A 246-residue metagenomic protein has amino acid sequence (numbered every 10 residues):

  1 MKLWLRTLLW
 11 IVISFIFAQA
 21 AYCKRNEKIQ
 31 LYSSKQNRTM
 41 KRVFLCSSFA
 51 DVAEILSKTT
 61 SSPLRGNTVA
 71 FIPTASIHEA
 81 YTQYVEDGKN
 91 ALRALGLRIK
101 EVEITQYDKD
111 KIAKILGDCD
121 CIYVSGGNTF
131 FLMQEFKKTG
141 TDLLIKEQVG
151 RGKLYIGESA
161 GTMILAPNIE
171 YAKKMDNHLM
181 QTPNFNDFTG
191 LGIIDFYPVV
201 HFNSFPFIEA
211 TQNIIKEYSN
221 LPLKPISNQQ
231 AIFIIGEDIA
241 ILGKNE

Functional and structural regions predicted by a protein language model:
M1-K28, Y32-S33: Bacterial Sec-dependent N-terminal signal peptides
S34-C121, S125: N-terminal beta1-alpha1 cap of cysteine-dependent amidohydrolase-like domains
S47-F49, Q230-A231, I235-E246: Patatin-like phospholipase A catalytic core
V69, I122, S159, P198 (+1 more regions): A residue-level signal for conserved active-site and pocket-lining positions in enzyme catalytic cores
I77, G127-F130, G161, N203: Short glycine-rich anion-binding loops that position phosphate/pyrophosphate groups of nucleotides and phosphorylated
T82, Q134-E135, T141-S204: Class I SAM-dependent methyltransferase SAM-binding "motif I" and its flanking Rossmann-like core
F130, T162-L165, A231-F233: Short, active-site-adjacent cap segments at secondary-structure transitions
T189-I194, P198-I235: Conserved anion/nucleotide-ligand pocket segment
